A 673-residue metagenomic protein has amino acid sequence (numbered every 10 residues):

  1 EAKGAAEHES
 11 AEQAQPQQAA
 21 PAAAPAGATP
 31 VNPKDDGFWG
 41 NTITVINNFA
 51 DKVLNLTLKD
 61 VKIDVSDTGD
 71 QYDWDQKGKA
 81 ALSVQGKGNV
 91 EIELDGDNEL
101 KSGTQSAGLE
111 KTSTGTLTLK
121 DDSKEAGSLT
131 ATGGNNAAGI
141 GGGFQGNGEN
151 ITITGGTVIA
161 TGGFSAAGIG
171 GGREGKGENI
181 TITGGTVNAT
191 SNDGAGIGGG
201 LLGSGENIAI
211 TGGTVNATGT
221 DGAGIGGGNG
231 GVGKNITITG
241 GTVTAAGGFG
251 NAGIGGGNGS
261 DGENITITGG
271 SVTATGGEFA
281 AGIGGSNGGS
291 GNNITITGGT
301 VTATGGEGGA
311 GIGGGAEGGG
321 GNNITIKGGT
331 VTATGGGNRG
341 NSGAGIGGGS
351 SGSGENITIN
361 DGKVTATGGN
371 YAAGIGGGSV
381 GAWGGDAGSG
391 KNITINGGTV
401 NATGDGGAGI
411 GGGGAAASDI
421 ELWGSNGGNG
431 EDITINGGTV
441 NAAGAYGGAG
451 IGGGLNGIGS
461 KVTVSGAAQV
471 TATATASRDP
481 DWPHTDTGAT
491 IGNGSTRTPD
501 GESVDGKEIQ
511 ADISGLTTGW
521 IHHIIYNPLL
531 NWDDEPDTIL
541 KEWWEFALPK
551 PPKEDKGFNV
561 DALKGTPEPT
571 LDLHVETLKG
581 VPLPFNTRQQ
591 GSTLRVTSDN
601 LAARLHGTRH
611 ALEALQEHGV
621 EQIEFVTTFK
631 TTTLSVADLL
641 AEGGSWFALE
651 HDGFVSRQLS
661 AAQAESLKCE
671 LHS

Functional and structural regions predicted by a protein language model:
E1-D555: A composition-driven surface/loop motif
A20-A26, N32-I46, K52-G78, Q85 (+2 more regions): Long, contiguous ectodomains of secretory-pathway proteins
